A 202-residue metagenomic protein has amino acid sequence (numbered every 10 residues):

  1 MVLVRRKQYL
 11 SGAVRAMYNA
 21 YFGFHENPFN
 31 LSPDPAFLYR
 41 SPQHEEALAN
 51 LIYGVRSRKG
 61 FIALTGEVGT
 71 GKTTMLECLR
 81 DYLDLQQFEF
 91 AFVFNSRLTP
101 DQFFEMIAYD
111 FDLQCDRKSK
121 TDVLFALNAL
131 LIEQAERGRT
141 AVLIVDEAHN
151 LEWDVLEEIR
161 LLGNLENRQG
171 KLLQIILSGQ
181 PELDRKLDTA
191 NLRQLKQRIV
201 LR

Functional and structural regions predicted by a protein language model:
V2-R58: A short, basic N-terminal segment
N27-F29, Q87-F88, L98-R117: Conserved NTP-binding/hydrolysis module of P-loop NTPases
K59-C78: Walker A/P-loop nucleotide-binding motif
I62, L85-N95: Conserved catalytic segments around the Walker B and adjacent sensor/switch elements of P-loop NTPase domains
T65, F94, V145: Residues at the beta-strand->loop junction immediately N-terminal to the Walker
L85-F88, A190-R202: A short helix-turn-beta junction within AAA+ P-loop NTPase domains corresponding to the substrate/partner-engaging
V93-S96, L187, V200-R202: Conserved AAA+ ATPase "SRH/arginine-finger" region at the nucleotide-binding site
T99-Q102, C115-E158, N167-G170: Mid-core helix/loop region of P-loop NTP-binding domains shared across ATPases and GTPases
